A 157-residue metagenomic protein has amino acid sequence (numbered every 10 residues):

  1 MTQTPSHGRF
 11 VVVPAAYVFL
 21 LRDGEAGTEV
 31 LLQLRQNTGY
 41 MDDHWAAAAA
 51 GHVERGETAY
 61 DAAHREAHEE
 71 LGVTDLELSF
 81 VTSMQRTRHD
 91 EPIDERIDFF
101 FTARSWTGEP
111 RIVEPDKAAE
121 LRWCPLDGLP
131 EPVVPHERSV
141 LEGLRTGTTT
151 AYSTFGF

Functional and structural regions predicted by a protein language model:
T2-L31, A48, H52, S83 (+1 more regions): Conserved N-terminal beta-strand and adjoining loop/helix that marks the start of the Nudix/MutT-like hydrolase domain
G8-V12, E91-I97, P115-A118: A generic structural micro-feature
R22-A26, Q36, R104-E109, L126-G128: Short loop segments at secondary-structure junctions
A26, M84-P110, G143-T148: Active-site-adjacent beta-strand/loop module that shapes the phosphate/pyrophosphate-binding cleft
G27-E69: Conserved Nudix-box catalytic region and its N-terminal flanking loop in Nudix hydrolases and closely related
L32, F100-T102, L121-W123: Conserved hydrophobic/aromatic beta-strand scaffold that supports enzyme active sites
V73-S83: A short coil-to-beta-strand element that immediately follows conserved catalytic motifs
P115-F157: Nudix hydrolase/Nudix homology domain
